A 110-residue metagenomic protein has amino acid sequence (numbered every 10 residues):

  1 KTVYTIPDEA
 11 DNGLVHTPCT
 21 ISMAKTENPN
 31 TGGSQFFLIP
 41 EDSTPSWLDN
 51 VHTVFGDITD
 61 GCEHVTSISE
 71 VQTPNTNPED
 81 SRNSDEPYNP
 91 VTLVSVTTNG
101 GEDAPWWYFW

Functional and structural regions predicted by a protein language model:
K1-W110: Cross-family detector of peptidyl-prolyl cis-trans isomerase
